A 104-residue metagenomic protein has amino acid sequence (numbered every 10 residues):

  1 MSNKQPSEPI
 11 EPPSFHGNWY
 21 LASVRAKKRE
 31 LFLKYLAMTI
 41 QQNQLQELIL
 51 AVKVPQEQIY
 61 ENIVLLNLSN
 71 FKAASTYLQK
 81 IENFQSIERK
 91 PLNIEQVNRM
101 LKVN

Functional and structural regions predicted by a protein language model:
S2-N104: Acidic-enriched and Gly/Ser
